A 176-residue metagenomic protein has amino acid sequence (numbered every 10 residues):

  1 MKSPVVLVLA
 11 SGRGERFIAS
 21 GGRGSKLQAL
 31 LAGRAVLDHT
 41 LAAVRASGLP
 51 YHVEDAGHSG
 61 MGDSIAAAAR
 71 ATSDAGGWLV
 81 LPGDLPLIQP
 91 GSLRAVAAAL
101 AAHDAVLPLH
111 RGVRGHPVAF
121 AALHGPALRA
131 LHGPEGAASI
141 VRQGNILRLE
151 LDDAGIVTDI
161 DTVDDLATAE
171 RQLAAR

Functional and structural regions predicted by a protein language model:
M1-A19: N-terminal nucleotide-binding beta1-loop-alpha1 segment
M1-V6, H132-R176: Conserved alpha/beta core of the MobA/IspD/sugar-nucleotide pyrophosphorylase nucleotidyltransferase superfamily
L9, L31, L81: Catalytic metal- and UDP-sugar-binding loop of GT-A-like glycosyltransferases, i.e., residues flanking the conserved
G22-L30: Short alpha-helical oligomerization interface
L31, E54, P108, L149-L151 (+1 more regions): Hydrophobic residues at beta-strand termini and immediately following loops that shape nucleotide-binding pockets
R34-V53, A67-A71: A short, N-terminal amphipathic alpha-helix
V53-S59, A154-G155: Short beta->alpha junction loops
H58-A130: Conserved beta-loop-beta/alpha segment of the NTase-like Rossmann-fold superfamily that binds/positions NTPs
